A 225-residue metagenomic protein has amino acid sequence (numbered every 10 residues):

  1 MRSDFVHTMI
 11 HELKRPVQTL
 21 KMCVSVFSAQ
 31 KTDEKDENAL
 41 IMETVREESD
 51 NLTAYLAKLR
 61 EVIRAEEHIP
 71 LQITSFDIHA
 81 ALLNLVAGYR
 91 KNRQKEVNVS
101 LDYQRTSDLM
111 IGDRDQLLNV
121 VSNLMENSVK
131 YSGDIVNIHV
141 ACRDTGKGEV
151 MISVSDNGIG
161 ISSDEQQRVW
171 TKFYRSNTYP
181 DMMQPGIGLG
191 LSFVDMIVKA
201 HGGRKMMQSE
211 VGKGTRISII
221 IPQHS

Functional and structural regions predicted by a protein language model:
E47-L52: Short alpha-helical segment of the dimerization/phosphotransfer core of two-component systems
E67-L71, L109-G112: Conserved micro-motifs of the catalytic ATP-binding
Q72-A87: A conserved beta-strand-to-alpha-helix junction within the catalytic ATP-binding
T74, N98-D108, T145: Conserved catalytic submotifs in the C-terminal HATPase_c
S128-V129: Short helix-loop "hinge" at the ATP-lid/N-box region of the Bergerat-fold HATPase_c
I161-R175: Short conserved segment of the HATPase_c
G202-G203: Conserved glycine-rich
